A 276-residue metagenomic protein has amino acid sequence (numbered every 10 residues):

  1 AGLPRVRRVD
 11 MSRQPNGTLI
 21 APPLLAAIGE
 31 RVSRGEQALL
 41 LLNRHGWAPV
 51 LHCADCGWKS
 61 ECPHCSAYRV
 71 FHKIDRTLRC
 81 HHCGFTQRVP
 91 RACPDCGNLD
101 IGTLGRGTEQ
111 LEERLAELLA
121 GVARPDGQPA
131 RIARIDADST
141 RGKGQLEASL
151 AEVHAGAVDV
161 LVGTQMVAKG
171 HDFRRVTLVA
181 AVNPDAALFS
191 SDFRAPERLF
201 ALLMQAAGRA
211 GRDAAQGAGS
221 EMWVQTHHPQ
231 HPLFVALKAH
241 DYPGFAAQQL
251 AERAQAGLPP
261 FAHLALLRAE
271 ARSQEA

Functional and structural regions predicted by a protein language model:
A1-E275: Inter-lobe coupling/hinge segments of SF2-like helicase ATPases
